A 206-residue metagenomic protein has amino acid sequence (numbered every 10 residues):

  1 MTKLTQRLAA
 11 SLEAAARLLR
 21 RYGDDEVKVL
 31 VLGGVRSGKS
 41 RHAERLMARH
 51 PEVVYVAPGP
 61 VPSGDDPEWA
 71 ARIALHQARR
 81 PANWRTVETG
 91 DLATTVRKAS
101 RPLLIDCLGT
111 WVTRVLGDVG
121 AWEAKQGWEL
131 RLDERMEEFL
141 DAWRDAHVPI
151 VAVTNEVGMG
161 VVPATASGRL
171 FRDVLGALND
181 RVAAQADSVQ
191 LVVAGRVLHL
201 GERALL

Functional and structural regions predicted by a protein language model:
A9, A15-A16: Small-residue hotspots
L18-E26: Phosphate-binding P-loop
V29-K98: Conserved P-loop
A43, H76, L104, N155 (+1 more regions): Residue-level signal for inorganic ion chemistry
V53, L103, S188-L191: Short, well-ordered beta-strand core segments
P60-V61, T110, G158-G160: A short, flexible beta-alpha/helix-coil linker loop
R79-V119, K125-R135, W143-R144: Portal/gating segments that form or line small-molecule/metal binding sites
V115-L206: Replace "adjacent to P-loop NTPase cores in ATP/GTP-dependent enzymes" with "adjacent to NTP-binding cores
